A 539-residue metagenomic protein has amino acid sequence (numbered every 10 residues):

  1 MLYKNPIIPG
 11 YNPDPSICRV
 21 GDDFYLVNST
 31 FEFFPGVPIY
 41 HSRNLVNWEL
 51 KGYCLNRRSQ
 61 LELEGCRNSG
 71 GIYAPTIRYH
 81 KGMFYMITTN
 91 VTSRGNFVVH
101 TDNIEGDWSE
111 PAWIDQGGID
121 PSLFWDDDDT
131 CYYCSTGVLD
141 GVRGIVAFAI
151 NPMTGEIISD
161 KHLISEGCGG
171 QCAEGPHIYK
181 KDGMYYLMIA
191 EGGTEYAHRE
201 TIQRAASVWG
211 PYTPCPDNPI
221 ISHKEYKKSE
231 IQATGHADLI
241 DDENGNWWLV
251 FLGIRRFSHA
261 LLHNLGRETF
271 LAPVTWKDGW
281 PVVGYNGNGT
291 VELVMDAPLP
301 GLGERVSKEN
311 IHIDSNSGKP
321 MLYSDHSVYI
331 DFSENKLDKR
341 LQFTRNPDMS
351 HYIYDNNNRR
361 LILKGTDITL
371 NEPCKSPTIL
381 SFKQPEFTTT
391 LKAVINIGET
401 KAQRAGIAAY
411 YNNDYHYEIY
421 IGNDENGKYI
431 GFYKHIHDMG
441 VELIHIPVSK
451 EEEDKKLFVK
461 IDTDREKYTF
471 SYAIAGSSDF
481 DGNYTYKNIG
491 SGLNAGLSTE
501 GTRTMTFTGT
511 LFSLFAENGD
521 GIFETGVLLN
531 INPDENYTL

Functional and structural regions predicted by a protein language model:
M1-L539: Carbohydrate-active catalytic/glycan-binding domains of CAZyme proteins, especially the secreted or lumenal ectodomains
